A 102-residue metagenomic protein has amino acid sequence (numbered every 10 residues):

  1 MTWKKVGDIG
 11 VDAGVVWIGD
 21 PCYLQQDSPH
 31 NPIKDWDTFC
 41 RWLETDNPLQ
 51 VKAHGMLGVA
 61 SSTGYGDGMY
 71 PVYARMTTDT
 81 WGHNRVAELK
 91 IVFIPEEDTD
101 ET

Functional and structural regions predicted by a protein language model:
M1-T102: Intrinsically disordered, low-complexity acidic regions enriched in Pro/Ser/Thr
